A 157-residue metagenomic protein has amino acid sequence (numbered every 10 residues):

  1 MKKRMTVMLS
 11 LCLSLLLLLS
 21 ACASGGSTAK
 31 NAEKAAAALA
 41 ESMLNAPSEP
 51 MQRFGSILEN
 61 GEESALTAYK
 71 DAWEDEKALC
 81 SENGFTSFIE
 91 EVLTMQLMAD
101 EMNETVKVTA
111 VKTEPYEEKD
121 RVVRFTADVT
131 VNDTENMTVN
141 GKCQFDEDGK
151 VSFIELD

Functional and structural regions predicted by a protein language model:
M1-L9: Bacterial N-terminal signal peptides that target proteins for export
L18-A21: C-terminal motif of bacterial Sec signal peptides marking the signal peptidase cleavage site
A23-G25: Bacterial signal peptide processing site
T28-L97: Core segments of small alpha/beta cavity-forming domains
A29-A46, E117-R121, F125-V129, D133 (+1 more regions): N-terminal hydrophobic signal/anchor transmembrane helix of membrane proteins
Q96-T134: Surface-exposed, charged secondary-structure patches
E135-D157: Short beta-strand edge/turn micro-motifs at domain boundaries
